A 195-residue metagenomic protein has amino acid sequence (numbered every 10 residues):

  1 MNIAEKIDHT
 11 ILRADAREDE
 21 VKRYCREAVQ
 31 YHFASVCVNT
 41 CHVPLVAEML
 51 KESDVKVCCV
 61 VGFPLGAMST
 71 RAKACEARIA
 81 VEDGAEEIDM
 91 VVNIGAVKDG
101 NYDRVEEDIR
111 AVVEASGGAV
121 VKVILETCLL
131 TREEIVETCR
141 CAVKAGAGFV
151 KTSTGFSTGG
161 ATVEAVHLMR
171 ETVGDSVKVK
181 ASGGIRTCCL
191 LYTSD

Functional and structural regions predicted by a protein language model:
M1-T70, A74, E82, C141: Conserved N-terminal beta1-alpha1 strand-loop-helix module at the mouth
N2, K6-I7, A47, K51 (+3 more regions): Long, low-complexity, intrinsically disordered polar/charged segments
E5-I7, V36-V38, V57-V61, I88-M90 (+3 more regions): Hydrophobic faces of well-ordered beta-strands that scaffold small-molecule active sites in alpha/beta enzyme cores
T10-A14, S35, N39, G66 (+3 more regions): Glycine- and other small-residue-rich loops at beta-strand/loop junctions that grip anionic moieties
A16-Y31, T70-V91, K98-V121, E126-T158 (+1 more regions): Alpha/beta enzyme core
V60-R71, L125-L130, K178-C188: Glycine-rich beta-to-alpha transition loops that act as phosphate-gripper elements at the mouths of alpha/beta enzyme
V166-H167, C188-L190: Catalytic core of soluble alpha/beta enzymes
Y192-D195: Conserved small/polar residues in nucleotide/adenosyl-binding loops
